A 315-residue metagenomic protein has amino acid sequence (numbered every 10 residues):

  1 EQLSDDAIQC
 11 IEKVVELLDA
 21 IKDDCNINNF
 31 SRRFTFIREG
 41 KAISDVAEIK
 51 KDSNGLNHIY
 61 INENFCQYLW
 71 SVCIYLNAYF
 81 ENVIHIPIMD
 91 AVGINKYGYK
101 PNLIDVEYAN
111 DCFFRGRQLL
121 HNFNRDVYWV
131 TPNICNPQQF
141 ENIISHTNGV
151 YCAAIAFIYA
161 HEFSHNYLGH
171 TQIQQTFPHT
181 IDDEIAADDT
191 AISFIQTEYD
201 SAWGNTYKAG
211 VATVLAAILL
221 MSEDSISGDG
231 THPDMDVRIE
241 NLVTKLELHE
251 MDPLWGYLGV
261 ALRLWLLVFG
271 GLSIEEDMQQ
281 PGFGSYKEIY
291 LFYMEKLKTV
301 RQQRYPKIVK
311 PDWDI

Functional and structural regions predicted by a protein language model:
E1-A156, F163, Y167-Q172, T176: Peri-catalytic and regulatory segments of divalent metal-dependent proteins
I61, A187, D234: Divalent metal-coordination and catalytic microenvironments
S145-F157, I181-D183, N205-A217: Alpha-helical scaffolds flanking conserved acidic
A156-I158, H165, D189-S193: Contiguous, well-ordered alpha-helical segments that form the cores/surfaces of helical PPI scaffolds
H170-H179, E198-W203: Inter-helical turn/loop segments and adjacent helix faces that build the functional surface of alpha-helical bundle
T180-E198: An active-site-proximal "capping" alpha-helix that borders the catalytic cofactor pocket
Q196-I315: Long, well-structured alpha-helical subdomains associated with metal-dependent extracellular/ecto-lumenal hydrolases
